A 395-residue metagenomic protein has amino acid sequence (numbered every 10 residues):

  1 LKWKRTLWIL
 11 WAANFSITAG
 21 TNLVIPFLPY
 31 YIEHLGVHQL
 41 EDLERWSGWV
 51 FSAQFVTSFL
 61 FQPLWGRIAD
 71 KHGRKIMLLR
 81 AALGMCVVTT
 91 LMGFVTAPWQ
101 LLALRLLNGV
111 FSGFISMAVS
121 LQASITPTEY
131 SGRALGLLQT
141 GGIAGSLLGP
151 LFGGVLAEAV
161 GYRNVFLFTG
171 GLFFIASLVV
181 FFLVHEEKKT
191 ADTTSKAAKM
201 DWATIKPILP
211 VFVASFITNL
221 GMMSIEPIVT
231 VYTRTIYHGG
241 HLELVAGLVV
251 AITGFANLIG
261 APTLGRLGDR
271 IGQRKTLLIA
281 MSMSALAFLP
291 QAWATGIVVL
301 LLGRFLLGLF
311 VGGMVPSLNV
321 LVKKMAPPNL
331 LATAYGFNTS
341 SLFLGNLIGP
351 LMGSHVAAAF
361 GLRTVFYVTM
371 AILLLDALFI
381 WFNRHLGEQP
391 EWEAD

Functional and structural regions predicted by a protein language model:
L1-W3, H185-V213, D395: Juxtamembrane intracellular "pre-TM" segments in multi-pass secondary transporters
F27-E44, I228-L244: Short amphipathic helix-loop junctions that connect adjacent transmembrane helices in Major Facilitator Superfamily/SLC
W49-W65, A251-T263: Central cavity-lining transmembrane alpha-helices of secondary-active solute carriers, predominantly the Major
F59-T96, G268-R274: Conserved MFS/SLC helix-loop-helix module at the cytosolic interface between two early adjacent transmembrane helices
I76-L91, G170, K275-P290, M370: Structural signature of the two symmetry-related core transmembrane helices
V88, W99-L107, A287, V298-L306: Paired small-residue
L104-G142, V320-L321: Cytoplasmic helix-loop-helix junction between adjacent transmembrane helices in 12-TM secondary transporters
V180-T193, W381-E393: Helix-loop junctions on the cytosolic side of multi-pass membrane transporters, especially the intracellular loop
